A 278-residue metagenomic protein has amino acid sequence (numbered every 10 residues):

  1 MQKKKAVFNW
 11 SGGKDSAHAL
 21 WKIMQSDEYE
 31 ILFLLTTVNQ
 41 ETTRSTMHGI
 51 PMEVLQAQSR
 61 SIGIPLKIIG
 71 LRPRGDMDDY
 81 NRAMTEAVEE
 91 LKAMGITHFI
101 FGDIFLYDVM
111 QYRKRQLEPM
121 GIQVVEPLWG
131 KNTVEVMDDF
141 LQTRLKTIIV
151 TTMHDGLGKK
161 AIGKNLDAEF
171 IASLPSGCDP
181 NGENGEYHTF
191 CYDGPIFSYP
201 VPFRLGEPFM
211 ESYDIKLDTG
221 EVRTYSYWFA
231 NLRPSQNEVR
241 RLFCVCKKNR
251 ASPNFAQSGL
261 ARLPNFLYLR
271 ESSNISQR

Functional and structural regions predicted by a protein language model:
M1-R250, R278: Nucleotide-activated chemistry modules centered on ATP-dependent adenylation/adenylyltransferase
R240-R241, N249-N265: Positively charged N-terminal leader segments that act as targeting/secretion signals
Y268-E271: Short, positively charged and aromatic/hydrophobic N-terminal segments
